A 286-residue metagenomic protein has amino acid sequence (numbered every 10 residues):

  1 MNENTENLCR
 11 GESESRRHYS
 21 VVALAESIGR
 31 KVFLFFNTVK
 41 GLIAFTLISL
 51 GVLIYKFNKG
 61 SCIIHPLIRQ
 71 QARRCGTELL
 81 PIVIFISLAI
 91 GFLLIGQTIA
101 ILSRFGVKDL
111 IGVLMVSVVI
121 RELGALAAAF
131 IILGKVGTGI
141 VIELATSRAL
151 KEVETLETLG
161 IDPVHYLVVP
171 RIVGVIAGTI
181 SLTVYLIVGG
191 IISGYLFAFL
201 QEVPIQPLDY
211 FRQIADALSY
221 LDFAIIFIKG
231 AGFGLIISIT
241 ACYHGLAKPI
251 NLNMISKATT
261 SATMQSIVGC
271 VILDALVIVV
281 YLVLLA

Functional and structural regions predicted by a protein language model:
E14-I68, H244-G245, P249: Short, membrane-interfacial amphipathic segments enriched in basic
Y55-I68, R73-F85, I267: Membrane-interface helix starts
Q71-A127: Active-site cofactor/substrate anionic-group-binding motifs, chiefly glycine- and Lys/Arg-rich phosphate-binding loops
G76, L80, I84, L123 (+4 more regions): Selective transmembrane-helix segments that form parts of the transport pathway or gating/packing helices in multipass
Q97-I120, V188-A231, I239-T259, V283-A286: Membrane-interfacial helix-loop-helix connectors in multipass membrane proteins
I111-L150, E154: Hydrophobic alpha-helical transmembrane segments of multi-pass membrane transport proteins
E143-V169, L252-I255: Short cytoplasmic-facing helical segments at TM-TM junctions of multi-pass membrane proteins
T259-V277, Y281-A286: Helical hairpin unit composed of two closely spaced alpha helices linked by a short loop
